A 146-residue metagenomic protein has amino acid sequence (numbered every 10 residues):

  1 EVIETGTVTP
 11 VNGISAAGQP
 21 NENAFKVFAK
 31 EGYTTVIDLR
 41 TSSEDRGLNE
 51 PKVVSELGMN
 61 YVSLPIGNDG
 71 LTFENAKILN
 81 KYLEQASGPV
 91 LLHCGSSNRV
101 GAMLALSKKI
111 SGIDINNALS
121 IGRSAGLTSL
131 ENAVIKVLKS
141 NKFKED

Functional and structural regions predicted by a protein language model:
E1-V90, L104-D146: Cys-dependent protein tyrosine phosphatase-like superfamily
V90-G101: A phosphate-binding catalytic loop at a beta-strand-loop-alpha-helix junction that coordinates phosphoryl groups
